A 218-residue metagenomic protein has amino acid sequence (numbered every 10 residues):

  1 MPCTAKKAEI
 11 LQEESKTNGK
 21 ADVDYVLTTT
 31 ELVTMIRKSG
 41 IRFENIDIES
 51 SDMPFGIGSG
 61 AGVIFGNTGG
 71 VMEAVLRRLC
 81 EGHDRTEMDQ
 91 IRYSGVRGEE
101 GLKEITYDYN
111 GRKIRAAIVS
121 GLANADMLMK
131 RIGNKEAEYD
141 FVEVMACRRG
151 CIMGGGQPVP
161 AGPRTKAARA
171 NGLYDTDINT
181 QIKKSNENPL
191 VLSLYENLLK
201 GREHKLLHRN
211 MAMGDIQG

Functional and structural regions predicted by a protein language model:
M1-G218: Iron-sulfur-associated redox domains of electron-transfer enzymes in respiratory and anaerobic energy metabolism
